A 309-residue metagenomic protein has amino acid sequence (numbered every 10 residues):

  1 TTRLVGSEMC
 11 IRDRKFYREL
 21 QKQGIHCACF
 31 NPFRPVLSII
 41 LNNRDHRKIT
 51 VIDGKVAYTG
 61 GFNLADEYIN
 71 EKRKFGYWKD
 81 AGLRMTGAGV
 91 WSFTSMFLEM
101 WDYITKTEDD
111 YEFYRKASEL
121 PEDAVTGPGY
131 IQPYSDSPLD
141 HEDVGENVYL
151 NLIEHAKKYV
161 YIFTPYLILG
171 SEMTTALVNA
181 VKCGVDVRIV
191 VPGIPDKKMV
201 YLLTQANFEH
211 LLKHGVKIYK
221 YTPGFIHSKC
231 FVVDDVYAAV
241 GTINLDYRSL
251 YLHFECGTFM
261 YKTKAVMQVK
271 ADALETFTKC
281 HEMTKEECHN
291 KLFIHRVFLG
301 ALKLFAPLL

Functional and structural regions predicted by a protein language model:
T1-G6, C10-I11: Single conserved hydrophobic/aromatic residue that forms the stacking wall/gate of nucleotide- or nucleobase-binding
S7, C29-P32, G60-G61, V191: Glycine-rich, histidine-containing beta strand-loop boundary motifs that form or position
S7-E8, E19, Q23, P128-H281: Substrate-recognition/specificity elements adjacent to catalytic centers across diverse enzyme folds
I11-R18, N42-N43: Metal-dependent catalytic neighborhoods of phosphoester/phosphodiester hydrolases
L20-P32: A glycine-rich helix N-cap at a beta->alpha junction
N31-P35, N43, R47-K48, D53-K55 (+2 more regions): Phosphate/diphosphate-binding loops
I39-L41, R73, Y219-T222: Short Gly/Pro-enriched turn/cap motifs at secondary-structure boundaries
N42-G129, A239-L308: Signature of lipid phosphatidyltransferase scaffolds
